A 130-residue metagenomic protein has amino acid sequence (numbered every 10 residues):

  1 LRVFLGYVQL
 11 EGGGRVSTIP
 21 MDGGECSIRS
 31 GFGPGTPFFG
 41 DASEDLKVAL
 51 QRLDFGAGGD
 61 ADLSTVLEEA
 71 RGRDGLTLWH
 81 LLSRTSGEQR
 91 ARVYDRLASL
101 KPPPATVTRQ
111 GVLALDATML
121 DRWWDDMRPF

Functional and structural regions predicted by a protein language model:
L1-A61: Short, polar/charged, low-complexity connector loops/linkers at domain or secondary-structure junctions
L5-Y7, G75, W79, Y94: Extracytoplasmic/secreted envelope proteins and their assembly/folding machinery, especially bacterial periplasmic
G13-V16, V66-L67, P104-R109: Flexible loop/turn segments at the boundaries of HEAT repeats in alpha-solenoid HEAT proteins
D54, L67-R71, L82-S83, A98: Ankyrin-repeat helical core positions
D62-L67, D74, V93: Conserved hydrophobic register position within alpha-solenoid helical repeats
R73-W79, A105-Q110: Amphipathic alpha-helical scaffolding segments comprising HEAT/armadillo-like alpha-solenoid repeats
T85-F130: Long, helix-rich interaction regions
